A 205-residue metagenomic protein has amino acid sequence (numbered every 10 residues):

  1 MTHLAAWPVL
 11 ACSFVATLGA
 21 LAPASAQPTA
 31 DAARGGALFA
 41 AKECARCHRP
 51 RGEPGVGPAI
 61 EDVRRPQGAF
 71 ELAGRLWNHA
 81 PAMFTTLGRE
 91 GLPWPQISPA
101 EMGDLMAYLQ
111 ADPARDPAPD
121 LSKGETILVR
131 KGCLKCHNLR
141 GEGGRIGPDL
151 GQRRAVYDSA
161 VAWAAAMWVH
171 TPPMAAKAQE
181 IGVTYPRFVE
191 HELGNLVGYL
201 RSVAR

Functional and structural regions predicted by a protein language model:
M1-A6: N-terminal secretory signal peptides that target proteins for export/translocation
P8-A20: Bacterial N-terminal signal peptides
A22-A40, D104-V129, T184, A204-R205: Electrostatic cytochrome c docking/interface patches
G35, A41-R51, L105, G124 (+3 more regions): The canonical Cys-X-X-Cys-His
R49-A80, E125-T126, K135-T171: Gly/Gly-Pro-rich "capping" loops immediately C-terminal to redox-active cysteine motifs in periplasmic/lumenal
G55-V63, W77-M102, R145-R153, V169-L200: Axial heme c-ligation environment in periplasmic c-type cytochrome domains
